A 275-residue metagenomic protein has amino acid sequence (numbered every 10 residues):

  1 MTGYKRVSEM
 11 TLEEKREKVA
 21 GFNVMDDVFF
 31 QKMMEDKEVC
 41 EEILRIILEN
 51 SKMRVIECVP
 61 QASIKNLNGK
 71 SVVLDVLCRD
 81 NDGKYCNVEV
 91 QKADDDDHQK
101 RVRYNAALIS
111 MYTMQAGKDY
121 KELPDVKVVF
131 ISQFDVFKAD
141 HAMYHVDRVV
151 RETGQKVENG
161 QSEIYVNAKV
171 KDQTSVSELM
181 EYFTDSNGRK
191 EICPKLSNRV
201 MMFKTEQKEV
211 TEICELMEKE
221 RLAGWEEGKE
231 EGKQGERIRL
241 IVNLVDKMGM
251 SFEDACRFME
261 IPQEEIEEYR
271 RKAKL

Functional and structural regions predicted by a protein language model:
M1-N159, D172-T174, E227: Accessory alpha/beta interaction modules
T2-A20, V24, V28, C86-Q91 (+2 more regions): Short, charged alpha-helical interaction segments and adjacent helix-coil junctions
F130, Y165-N167: Short, well-ordered beta-strand micro-motif
V150-N159, N167-K169, L179, F183-S186: Low-complexity, glycine/alanine/valine/leucine- and proline-rich hydrophobic stretches
